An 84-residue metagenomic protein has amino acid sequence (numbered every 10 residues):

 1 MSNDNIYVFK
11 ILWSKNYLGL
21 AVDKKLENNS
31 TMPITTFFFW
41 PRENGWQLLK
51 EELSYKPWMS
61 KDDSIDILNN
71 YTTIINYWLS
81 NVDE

Functional and structural regions predicted by a protein language model:
M1-E84: The transition from N-terminal targeting/processing segments to the mature protein
